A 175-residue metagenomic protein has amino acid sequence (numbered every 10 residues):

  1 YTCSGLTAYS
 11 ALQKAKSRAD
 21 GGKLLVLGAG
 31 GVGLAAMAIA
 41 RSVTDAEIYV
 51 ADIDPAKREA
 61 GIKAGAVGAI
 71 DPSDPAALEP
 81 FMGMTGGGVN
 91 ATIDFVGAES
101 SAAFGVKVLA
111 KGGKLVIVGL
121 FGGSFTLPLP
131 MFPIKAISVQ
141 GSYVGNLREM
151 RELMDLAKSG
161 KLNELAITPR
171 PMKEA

Functional and structural regions predicted by a protein language model:
Y1-P75, P80: Mid-domain Rossmann-like dinucleotide-binding core that forms the NAD(H)/NADP(H) cofactor-binding site
G5-A8, L78, A102, L129 (+2 more regions): A general structural signal for well-ordered alpha-helical segments in protein cores
K16-G22, E59-S138: Glycine-rich cofactor phosphate-binding loops and adjacent beta1-alpha1 units of small-molecule cofactor enzyme domains
G30, F95, Y143, T168-P169: Short loop or secondary-structure boundary microenvironments that flank and position key functional residues
D45-A46, G88-V89, K161-A166: A local structural motif
I53-D54, F121, G145: Residues in the short beta-alpha loop(s) of Rossmann-like NAD(P)-binding domains
A103-V106, L147-A175: C-terminal hydrophobic helical "lid"/dimerization subdomain of Rossmann-like NAD(P)H-dependent oxidoreductases
